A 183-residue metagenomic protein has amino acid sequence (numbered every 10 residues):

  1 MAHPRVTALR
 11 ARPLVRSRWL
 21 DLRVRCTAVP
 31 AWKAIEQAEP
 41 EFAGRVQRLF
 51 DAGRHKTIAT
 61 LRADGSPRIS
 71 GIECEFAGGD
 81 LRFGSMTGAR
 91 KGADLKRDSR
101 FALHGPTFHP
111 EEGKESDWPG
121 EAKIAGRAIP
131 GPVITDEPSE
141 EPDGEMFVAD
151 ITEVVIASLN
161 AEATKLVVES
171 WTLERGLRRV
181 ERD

Functional and structural regions predicted by a protein language model:
H3-A52: Extreme N-terminal tail/first-helix region
R5, A11-R12, D21-R23, W32-K33 (+2 more regions): Short, structured beta-strand-loop surface elements
R48-F50, D64-S66, E73-E75, A93-D94 (+1 more regions): Short, conserved, surface-exposed binding loops centered on an aromatic residue
D51-G53, P67-I69, E141-G144, I151: Short gly/pro-enriched beta-turn/loop segments at secondary-structure junctions
G53-T87, L103-P106: Short beta-strand segments
L61, P106, G131-V133, V180-D183: Conserved beta-strand termini and adjacent loop/short-helix elements that scaffold enzyme active sites in alpha/beta
I69-G71, E121-A125, V168-S170: Well-ordered beta-strand positions in beta-sheet-rich domains
F147-T152, A161-D183: Flexible glycine-rich active-site/ligand-binding loops centered on an Asp-His dyad
